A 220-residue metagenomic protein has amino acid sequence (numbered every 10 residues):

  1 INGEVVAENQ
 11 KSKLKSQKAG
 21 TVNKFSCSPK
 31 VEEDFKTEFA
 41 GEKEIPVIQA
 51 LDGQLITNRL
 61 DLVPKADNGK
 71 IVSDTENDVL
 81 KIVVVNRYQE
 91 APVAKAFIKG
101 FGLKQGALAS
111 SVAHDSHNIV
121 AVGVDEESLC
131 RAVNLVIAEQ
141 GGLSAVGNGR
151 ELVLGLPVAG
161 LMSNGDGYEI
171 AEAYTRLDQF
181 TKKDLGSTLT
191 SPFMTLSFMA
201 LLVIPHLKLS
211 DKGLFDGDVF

Functional and structural regions predicted by a protein language model:
I1-F220: Active-site microenvironment of metallo-dependent hydrolases
